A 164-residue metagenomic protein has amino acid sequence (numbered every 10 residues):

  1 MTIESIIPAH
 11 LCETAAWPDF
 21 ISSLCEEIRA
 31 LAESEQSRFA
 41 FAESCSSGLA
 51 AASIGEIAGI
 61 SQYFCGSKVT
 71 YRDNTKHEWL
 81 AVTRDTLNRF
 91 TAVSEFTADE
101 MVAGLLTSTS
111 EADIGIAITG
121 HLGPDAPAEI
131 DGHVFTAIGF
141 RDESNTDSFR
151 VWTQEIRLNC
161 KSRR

Functional and structural regions predicted by a protein language model:
T2-R164: Short alpha-helical segments enriched in small residues
